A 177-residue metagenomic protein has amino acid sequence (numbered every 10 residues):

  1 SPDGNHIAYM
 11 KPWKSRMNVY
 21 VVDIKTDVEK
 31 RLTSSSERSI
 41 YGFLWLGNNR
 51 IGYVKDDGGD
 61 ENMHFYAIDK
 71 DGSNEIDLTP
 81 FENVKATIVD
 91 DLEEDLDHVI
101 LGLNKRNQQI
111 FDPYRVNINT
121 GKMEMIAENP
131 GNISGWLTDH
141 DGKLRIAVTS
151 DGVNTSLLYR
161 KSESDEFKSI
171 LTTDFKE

Functional and structural regions predicted by a protein language model:
S1-M10, S36-D57, F65, E82-K105 (+4 more regions): Conserved beta-propeller blade repeats
Y9-S34: Beta-propeller domains
M17-V19, D27, M63-F65, F111 (+1 more regions): Repetitive beta-architecture junctions, highlighting loop-to-beta-strand starts across blade-like repeats
V22, H64-K70, T79-F81, Y114-V116: "Short basic amphipathic alpha-helical interaction patches in structured regions
D23-D27, D69-S73, N117-G121, K161-S164: Short loop/turn segments that connect beta-strands within beta-propeller blades
T26-K30, N49, G59-E61, I68-I76: Short helix C-cap/helix-to-loop transition motifs enriched in small/turn-promoting residues
V28-R31, N74-D77, M123-M125, E166-S169: Residue-level detector of beta-propeller blades
Q108: Contiguous mid-protein beta-loop-alpha structural module that forms a pocket-lining wall or clamp of enzyme active
